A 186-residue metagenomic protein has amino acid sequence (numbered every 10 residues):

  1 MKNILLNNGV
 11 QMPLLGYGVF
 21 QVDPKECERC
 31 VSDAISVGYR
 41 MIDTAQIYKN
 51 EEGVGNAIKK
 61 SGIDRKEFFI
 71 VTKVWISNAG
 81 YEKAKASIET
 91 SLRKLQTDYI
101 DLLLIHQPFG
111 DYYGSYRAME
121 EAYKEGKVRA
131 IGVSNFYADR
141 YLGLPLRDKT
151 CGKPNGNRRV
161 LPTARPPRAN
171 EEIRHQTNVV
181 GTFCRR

Functional and structural regions predicted by a protein language model:
M1-F68, C184: N-terminal binding-site loop/beta-alpha segment at the start of enzyme catalytic domains that lines or forms
Y17, A34, I42, V54 (+9 more regions): Conserved, mostly hydrophobic/aromatic
V22-I35, A79-Q96, G114, A138-L142 (+1 more regions): Short, acidic/polar
V22-K25, A45-G53, S77-E82, P108-Y113 (+2 more regions): Acidic-and-aromatic substrate-binding clefts and catalytic sites of carbohydrate-active enzymes
K60-E67, L95-T97, Y123-K127, P145-K149: Short helix-capping segments at alpha-helix termini
R65-N78, Y99-P108, N135: A short, structured active-site edge motif that brings together acidic residues
A84-L104, E121-E125, H175: CE4/NodB-like, metal-dependent polysaccharide N-deacetylase domain that modifies extracellular/periplasmic N-acetylated
Q107-R186: Beta/alpha (TIM)-barrel catalytic core signal, keyed to glycine-rich beta->alpha loops juxtaposed to Asp/Glu that bind
